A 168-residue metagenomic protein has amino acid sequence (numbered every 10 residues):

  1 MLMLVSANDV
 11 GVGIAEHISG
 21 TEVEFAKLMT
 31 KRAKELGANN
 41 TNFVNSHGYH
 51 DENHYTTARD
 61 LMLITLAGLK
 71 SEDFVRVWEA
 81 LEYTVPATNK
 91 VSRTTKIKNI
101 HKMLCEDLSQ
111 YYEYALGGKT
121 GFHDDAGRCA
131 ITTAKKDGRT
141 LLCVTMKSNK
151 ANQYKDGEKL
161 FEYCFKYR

Functional and structural regions predicted by a protein language model:
M1-L4, A26-K27: Signal peptide-directed extracytoplasmic domains
L4-H17, V44: Substrate-binding clefts and substrate-entry loops adjacent to catalytic sites of polymer-processing enzymes acting on
G20-R168: Penicillin-recognizing serine hydrolase domain
